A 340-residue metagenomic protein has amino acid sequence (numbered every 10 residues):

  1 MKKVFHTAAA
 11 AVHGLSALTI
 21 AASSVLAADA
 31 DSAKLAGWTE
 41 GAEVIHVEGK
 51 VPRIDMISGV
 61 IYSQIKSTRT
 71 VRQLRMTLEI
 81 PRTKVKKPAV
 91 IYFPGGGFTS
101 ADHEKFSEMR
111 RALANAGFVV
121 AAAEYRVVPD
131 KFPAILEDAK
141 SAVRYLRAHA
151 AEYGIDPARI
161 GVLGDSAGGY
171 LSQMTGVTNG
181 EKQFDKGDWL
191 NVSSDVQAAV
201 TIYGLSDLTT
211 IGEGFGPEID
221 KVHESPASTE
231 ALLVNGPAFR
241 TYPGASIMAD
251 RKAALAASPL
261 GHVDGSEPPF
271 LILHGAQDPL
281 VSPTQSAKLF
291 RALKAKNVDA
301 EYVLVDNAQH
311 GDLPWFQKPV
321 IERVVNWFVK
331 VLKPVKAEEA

Functional and structural regions predicted by a protein language model:
M1-V4: Positively charged n-region of N-terminal signal peptides that target proteins for export
A10-A22: Bacterial N-terminal signal peptides
S23-A27: Sec/Tat signal peptide C-region and signal peptidase I cleavage site
A28-A340: Alpha/beta-hydrolase superfamily serine-hydrolase fold, recognizing
